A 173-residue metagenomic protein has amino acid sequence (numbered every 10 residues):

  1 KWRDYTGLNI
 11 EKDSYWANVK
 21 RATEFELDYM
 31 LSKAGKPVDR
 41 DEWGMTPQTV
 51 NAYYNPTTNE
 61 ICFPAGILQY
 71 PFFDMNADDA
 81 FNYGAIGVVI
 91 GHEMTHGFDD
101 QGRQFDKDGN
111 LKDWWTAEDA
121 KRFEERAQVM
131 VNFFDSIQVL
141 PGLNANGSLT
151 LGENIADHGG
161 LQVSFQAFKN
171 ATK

Functional and structural regions predicted by a protein language model:
K1-K173: Intrinsically disordered, low-complexity linker/terminal regions across diverse proteins
